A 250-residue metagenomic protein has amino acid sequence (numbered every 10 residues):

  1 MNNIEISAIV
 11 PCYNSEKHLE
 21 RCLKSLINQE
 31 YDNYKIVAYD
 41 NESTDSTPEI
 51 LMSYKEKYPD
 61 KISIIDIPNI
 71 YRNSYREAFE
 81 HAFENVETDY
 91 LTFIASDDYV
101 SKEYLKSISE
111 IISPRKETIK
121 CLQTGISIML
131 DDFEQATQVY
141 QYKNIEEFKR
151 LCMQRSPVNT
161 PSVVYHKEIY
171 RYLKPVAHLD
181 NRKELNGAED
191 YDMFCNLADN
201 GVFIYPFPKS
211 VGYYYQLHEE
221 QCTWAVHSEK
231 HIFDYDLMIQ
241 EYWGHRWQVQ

Functional and structural regions predicted by a protein language model:
M1-S25: N-proximal low-complexity "stem/linker" segments adjacent to membrane-targeting elements
I4-S7, K35, D192: Cell-envelope/extracellular polymer assembly enzymes that use nucleotide-activated donors
K24-N33: Short, acidic, metal-binding catalytic loop of nucleotide-sugar glycosyltransferases
D40-E49, N69-Y71, A95: A conserved acidic beta->alpha catalytic loop
P68-V86: Glycine-rich, basic loop-to-helix element that forms the pyrophosphate-binding segment of sugar-nucleotide handling
L91: Short aromatic/hydrophobic "clamp" motif used to bind/position activated sugar donors
E103-T137: Conserved donor NDP-sugar-binding/catalytic core segment of glycosyltransferases
E147-E229, D234: Conserved nucleotide-sugar donor-binding catalytic segment
